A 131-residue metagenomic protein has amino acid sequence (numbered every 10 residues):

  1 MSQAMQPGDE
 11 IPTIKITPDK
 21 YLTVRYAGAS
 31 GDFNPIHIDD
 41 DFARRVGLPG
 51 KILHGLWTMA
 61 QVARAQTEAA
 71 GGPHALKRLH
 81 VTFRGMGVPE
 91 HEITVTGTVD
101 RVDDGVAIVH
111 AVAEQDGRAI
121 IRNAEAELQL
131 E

Functional and structural regions predicted by a protein language model:
M1-I11, G87-E131: HotDog/MaoC-like acyl-thioester-processing domains
M1-K51: Catalytic strand-loop segment that frames the active site of acyl-thioester-processing enzymes
P18, F83, L128-L130: Hydrophobic residues in beta-strands and at strand termini
R25, I36, L56-W57, G72-P73 (+2 more regions): Alpha-helix boundary/interfacial micro-motifs
V46-V99: Hydrophobic beta-strand-centered segment that forms part of the acyl-chain substrate-binding groove
